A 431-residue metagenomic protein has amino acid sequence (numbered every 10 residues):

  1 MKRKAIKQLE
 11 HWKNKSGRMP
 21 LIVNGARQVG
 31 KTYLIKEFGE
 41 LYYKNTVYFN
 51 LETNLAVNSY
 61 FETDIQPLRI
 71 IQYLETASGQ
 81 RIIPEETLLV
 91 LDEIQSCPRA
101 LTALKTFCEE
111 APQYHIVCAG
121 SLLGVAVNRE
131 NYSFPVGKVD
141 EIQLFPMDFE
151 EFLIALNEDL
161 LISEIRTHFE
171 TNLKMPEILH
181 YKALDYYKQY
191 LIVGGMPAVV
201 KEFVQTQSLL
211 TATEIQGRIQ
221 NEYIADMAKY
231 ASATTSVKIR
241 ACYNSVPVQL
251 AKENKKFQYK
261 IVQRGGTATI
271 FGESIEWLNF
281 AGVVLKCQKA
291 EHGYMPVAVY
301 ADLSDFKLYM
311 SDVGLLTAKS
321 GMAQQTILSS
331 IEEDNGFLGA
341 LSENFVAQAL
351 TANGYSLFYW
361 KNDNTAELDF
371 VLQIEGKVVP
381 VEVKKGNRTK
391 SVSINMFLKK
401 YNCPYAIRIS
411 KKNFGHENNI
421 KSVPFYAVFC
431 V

Functional and structural regions predicted by a protein language model:
M1-N14: N-terminal pre-Walker A segment at the start of P-loop NTPase domains
K31: Conserved lysine of the Walker
L34, F38: Hydrophobic positions on the alpha1 helix immediately C-terminal to the Walker A/P-loop
T53-P84: Short glycine-rich substrate-engagement loop in P-loop NTPases that contacts/grips substrate
V90, H115-S121, Q143: Structural recognition of the conserved hydrophobic beta-strand(s) that form the central parallel beta-sheet of P-loop
V127-A251: Interdomain motor-coupling "hinge/lid" segment immediately C-terminal to the ATP-binding subdomain of NTP-driven enzymes
M196, V200-L368, L372: Accessory nucleic acid-recognition modules appended to NTPase machines
V346, L350, L368-N387, A406: Conserved catalytic cores of phosphodiester-cleaving nucleases, focusing on short active-site segments
